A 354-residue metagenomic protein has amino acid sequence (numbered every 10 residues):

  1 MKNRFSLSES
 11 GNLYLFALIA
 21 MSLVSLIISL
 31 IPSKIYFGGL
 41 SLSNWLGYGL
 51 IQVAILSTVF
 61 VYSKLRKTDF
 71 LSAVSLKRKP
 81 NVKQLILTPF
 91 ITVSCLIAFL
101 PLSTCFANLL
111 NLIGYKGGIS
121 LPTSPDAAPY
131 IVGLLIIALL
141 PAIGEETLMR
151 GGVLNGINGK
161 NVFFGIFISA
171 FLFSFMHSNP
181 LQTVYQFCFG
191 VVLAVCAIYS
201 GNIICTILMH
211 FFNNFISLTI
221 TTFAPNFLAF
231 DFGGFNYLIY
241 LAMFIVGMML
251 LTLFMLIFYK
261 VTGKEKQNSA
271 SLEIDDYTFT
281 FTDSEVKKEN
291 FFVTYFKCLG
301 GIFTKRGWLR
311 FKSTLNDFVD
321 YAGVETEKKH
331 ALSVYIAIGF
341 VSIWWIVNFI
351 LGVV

Functional and structural regions predicted by a protein language model:
M1-S8: Short, Lys/Arg-rich, polar N-terminal cytosolic tail immediately upstream of the first transmembrane signal-anchor
E9-L26, I86-C95, V334-W344: Alpha-helical transmembrane segments
S10, Y14, N44-Y48, A73 (+4 more regions): Alpha-helical transmembrane segments and their helix-entry boundary regions
M21-K64: Alpha-helical transmembrane segments in multi-pass membrane proteins
I27-Y36, P101-I113, F212-N226, V353: Membrane-helix interface motif
F37-N44, L71-G144, I350-V354: Juxtamembrane helix-loop-helix connectors linking adjacent transmembrane helices in multi-pass membrane enzymes
A128-F311, G323-V353: Transmembrane helix-loop-helix hairpins at the membrane interface of multi-pass integral membrane proteins
